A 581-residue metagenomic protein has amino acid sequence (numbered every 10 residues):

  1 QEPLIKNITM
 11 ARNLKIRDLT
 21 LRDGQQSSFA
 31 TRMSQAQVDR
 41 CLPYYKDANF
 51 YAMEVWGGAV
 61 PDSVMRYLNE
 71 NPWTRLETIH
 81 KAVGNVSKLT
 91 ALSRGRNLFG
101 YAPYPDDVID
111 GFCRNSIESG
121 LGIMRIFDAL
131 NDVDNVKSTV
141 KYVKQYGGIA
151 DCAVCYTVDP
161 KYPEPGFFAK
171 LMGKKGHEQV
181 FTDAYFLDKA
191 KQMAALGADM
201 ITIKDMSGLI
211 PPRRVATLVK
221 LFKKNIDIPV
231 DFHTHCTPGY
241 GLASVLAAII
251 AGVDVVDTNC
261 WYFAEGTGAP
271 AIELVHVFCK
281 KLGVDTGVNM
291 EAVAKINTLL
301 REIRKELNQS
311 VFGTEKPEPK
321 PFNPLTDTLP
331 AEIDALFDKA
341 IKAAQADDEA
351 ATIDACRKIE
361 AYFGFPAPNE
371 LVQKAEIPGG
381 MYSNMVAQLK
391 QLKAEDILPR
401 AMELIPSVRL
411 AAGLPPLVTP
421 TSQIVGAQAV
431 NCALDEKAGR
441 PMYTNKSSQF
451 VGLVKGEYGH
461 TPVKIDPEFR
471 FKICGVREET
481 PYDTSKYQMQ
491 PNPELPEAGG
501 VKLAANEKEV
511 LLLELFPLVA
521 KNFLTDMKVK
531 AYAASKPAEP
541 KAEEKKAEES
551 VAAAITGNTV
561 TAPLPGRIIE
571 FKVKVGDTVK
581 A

Functional and structural regions predicted by a protein language model:
P3, G57-D188, G208-P211: Active-site beta->alpha loop and helix N-cap motifs at the rims of alpha/beta catalytic domains
I16-D23, Y51-V55, S87-R94, G122-I126 (+4 more regions): Hydrophobic faces of well-ordered beta-strands that scaffold small-molecule active sites in alpha/beta enzyme cores
Q37-A59, R114-I123, L196-G197: Catalytic domains of carbohydrate-active enzymes, especially glycoside hydrolases
Y44-V64, K342-A552: Terminal or standalone catalytic/regulatory effector modules within metabolic enzymes and repeat proteins
G120, I126-A129, D205, A251-P270: Glycine-rich phosphate-binding active-site loops on the catalytic face of alpha/beta enzymes
A169-K170, D188, P238-V253: Catalytic cores of alpha/beta
V560-I568: Generic structural motif
I569-K580: Short histidine-centered loop motifs in beta-beta connectors
